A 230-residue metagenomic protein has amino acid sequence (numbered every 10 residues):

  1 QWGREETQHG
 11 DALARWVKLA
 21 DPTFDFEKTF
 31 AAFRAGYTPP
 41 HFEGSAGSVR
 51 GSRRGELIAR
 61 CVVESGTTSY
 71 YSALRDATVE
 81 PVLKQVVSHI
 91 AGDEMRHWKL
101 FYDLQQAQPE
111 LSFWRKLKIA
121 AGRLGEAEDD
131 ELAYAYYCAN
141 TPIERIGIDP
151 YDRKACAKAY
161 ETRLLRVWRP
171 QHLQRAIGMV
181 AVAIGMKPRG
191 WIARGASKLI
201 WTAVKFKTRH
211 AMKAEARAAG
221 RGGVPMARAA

Functional and structural regions predicted by a protein language model:
Q1-A230: Non-heme di-metal
